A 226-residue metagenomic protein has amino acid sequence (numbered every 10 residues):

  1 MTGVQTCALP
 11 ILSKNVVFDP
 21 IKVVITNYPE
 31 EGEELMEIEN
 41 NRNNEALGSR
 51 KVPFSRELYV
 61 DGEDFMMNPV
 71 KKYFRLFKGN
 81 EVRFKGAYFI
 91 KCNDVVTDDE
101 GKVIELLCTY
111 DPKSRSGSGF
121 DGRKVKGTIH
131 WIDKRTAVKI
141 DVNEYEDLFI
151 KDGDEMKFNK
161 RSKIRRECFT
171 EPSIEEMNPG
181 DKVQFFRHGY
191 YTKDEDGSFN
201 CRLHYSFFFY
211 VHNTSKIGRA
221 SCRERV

Functional and structural regions predicted by a protein language model:
T2-L9, E224-V226: Short, small-residue-biased leader/transition segments that mark boundaries at the very start of proteins
Q5-S215, R219: Basic, alpha-helical terminal appendages of large translation-related enzymes
